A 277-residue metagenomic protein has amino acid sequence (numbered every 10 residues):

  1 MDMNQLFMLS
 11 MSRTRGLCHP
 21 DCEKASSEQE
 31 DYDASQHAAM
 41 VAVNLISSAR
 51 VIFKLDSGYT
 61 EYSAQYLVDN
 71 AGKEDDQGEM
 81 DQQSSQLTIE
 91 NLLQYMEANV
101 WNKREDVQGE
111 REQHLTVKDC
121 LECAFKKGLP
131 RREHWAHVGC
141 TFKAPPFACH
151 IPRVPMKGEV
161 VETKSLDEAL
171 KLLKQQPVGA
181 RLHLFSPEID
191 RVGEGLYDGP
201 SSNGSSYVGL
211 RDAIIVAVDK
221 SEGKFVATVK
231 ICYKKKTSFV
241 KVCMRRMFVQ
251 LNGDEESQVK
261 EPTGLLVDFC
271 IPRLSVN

Functional and structural regions predicted by a protein language model:
M1-V43, Y59-D76, W101-D106: Active-site-adjacent structural segments surrounding the nucleophilic cysteine of cysteine proteases and isopeptidases
Q36-S47, Y66-T228, K234-N277: Predominantly the structural core of cysteine protease catalytic domains
I46-T60: Flexible, small-residue-rich helix->loop connector segments that border functional cores
